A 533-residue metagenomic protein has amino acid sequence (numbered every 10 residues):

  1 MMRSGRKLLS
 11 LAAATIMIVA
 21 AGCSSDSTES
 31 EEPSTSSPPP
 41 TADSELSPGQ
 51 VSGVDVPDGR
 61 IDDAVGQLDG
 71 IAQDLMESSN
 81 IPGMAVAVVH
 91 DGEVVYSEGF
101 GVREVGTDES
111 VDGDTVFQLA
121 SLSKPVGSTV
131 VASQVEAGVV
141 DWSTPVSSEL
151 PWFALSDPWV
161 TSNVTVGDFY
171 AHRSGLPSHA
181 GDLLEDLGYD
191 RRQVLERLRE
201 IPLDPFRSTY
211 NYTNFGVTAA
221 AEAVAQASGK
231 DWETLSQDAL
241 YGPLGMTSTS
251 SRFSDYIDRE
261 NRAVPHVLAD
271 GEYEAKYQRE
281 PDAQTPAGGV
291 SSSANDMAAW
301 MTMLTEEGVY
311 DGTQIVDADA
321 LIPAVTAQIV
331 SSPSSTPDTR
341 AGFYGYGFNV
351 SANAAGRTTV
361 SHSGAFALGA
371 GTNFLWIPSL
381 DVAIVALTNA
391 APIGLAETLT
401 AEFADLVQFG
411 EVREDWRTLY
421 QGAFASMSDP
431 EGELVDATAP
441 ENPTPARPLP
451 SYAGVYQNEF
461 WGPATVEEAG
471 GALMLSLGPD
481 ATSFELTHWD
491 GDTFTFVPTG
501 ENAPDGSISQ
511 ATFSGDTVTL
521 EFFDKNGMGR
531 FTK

Functional and structural regions predicted by a protein language model:
M1-A12: Bacterial N-terminal signal peptides that target proteins for export
M2-R3, A401-K533: Peripheral terminal and inter-domain segments
V19-G22: C-terminal motif of bacterial Sec signal peptides marking the signal peptidase cleavage site
S24-D26: Bacterial signal peptide processing site
V56-F117, V139-D141, R191-E200, E274: Short, conserved catalytic-motif segment at the N-terminal edge
E77-A87, G106-F169, L203-F215, T285-G288: Short active-site loop at a secondary-structure junction that contains or immediately precedes the catalytic residue(s)
E104, P158-F374: Short, surface-exposed loop or secondary-structure junction motifs that flank catalytic or metal-binding residues
T372-W376, L380-N389, T519-E521: Short, well-ordered beta-strand elements
